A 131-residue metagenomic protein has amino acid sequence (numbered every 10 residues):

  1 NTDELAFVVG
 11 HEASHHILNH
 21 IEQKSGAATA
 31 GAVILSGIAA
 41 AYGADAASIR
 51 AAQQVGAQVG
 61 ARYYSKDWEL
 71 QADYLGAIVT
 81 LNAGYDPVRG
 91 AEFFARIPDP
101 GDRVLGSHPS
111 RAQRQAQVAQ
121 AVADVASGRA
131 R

Functional and structural regions predicted by a protein language model:
N1-R131: A Zn2+-metalloprotease active-site environment signal
